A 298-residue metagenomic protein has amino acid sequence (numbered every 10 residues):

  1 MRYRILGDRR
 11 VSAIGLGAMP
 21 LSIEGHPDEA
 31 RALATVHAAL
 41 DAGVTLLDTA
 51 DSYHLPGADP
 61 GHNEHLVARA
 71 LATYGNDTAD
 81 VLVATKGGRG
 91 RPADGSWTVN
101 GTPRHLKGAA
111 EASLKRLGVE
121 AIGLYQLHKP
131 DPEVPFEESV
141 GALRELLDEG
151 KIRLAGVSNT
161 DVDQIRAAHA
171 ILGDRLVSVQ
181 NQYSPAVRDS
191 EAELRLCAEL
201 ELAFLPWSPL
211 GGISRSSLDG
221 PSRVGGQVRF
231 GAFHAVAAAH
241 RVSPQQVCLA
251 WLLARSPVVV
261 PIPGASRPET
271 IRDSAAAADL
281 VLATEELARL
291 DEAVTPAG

Functional and structural regions predicted by a protein language model:
M1-V81: N-terminal binding-site loop/beta-alpha segment at the start of enzyme catalytic domains that lines or forms
G7-E24, A84-W97, A121, Q126: N-terminal small/glycine-rich loop or linker at the start of catalytic domains across soluble metabolic enzymes
G7-R10, D41, R69-L82, L114-G118 (+3 more regions): Acidic (Asp/Glu)-rich catalytic clusters
L16, T49, T85, L124-L127 (+3 more regions): Conserved beta-strand positions
I23, Y53-G57, G90-S96, I213-L218 (+1 more regions): A short acidic, helix-capping loop that chelates divalent metal ions and anchors anionic groups
P27-A39, G101-L117, D163-R166: Short, acidic/polar
L114-E133: Active-site groove signature of glycoside hydrolases
P130-G298: Beta/alpha (TIM)-barrel catalytic core signal, keyed to glycine-rich beta->alpha loops juxtaposed to Asp/Glu that bind
